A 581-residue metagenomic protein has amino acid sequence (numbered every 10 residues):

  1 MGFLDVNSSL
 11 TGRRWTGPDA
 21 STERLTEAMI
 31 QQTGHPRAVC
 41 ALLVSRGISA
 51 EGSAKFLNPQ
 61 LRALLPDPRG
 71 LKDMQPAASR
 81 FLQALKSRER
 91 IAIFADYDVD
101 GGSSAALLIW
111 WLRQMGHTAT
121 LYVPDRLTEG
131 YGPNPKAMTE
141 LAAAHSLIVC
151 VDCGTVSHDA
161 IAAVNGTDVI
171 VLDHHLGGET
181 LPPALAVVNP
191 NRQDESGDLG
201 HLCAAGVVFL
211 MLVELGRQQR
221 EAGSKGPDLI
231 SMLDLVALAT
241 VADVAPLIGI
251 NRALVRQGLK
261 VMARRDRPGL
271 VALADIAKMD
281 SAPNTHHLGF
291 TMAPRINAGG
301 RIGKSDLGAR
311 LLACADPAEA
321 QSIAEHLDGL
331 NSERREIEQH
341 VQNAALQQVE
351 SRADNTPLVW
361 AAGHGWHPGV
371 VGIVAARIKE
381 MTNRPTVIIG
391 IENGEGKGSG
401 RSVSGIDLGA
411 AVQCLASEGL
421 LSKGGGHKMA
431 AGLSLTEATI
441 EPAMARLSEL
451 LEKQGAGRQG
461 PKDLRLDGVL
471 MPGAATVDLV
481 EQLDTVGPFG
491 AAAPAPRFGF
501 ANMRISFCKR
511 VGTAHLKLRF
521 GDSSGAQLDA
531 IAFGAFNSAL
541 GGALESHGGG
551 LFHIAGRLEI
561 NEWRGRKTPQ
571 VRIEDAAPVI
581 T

Functional and structural regions predicted by a protein language model:
M1-T22: N-terminal amphipathic/basic leader segments beginning at the initiator methionine
P18-S146, G166-T167, R217-T439, R510: Hydrophobic helix-and-loop "lid/oligomerization" segment in the mid-to-C-terminal part of catalytic domains
L43, V149, N297, L483 (+1 more regions): A residue-level signal for conserved active-site and pocket-lining positions in enzyme catalytic cores
Q83-R90, G249, E319-A361, C414-T581: Mid-to-C-terminal polyanion-binding domains and interfaces
A137, D159-A163, V374, D478 (+1 more regions): A short acidic, amphipathic alpha-helical/loop segment
T139-A205, F209-A222: Active-site cavity-forming subdomains of large catalytic enzyme subunits
H174-H175, P190, H367, H427 (+1 more regions): Histidine-centered active-site/metal-ligand motif
G206, G372, A376, I554: Short alpha-helical basic/polar micro-motif
